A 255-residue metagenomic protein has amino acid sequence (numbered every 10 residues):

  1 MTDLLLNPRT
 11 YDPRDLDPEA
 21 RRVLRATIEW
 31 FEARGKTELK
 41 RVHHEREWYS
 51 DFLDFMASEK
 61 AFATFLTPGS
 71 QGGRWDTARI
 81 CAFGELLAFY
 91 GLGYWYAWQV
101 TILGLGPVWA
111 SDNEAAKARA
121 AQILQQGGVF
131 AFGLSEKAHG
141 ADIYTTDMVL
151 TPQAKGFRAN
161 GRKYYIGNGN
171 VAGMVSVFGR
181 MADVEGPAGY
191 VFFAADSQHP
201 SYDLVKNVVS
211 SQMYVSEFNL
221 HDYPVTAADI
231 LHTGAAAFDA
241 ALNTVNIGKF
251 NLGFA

Functional and structural regions predicted by a protein language model:
M1-Q99, A110, R119-Q125, A141 (+1 more regions): Amphipathic, small/basic residue-rich leader segments at the start of a protein or domain
L87-A88, A195-H199, H221-V225: Short Ser/Thr-interspersed hydrophobic loop/turn segments at strand-loop and sheet-helix junctions that line or gate
A120, T146, R162-Y164, D203-N207: Short beta-alpha junctions and helix-cap segments that line functional grooves
Q126-S135: A short, Trp-centered hydrophobic/proline-enriched beta-strand micro-motif
A138-A141, Y165-N170, N207-V215: Short Gly/Pro-enriched turn/cap motifs at secondary-structure boundaries
M148-T151: A structural signal for short hydrophobic beta-strand segments in well-ordered beta-sheet cores
N160-Y202: A short core secondary-structure module
L204-A255: Glycine-rich beta->alpha junctions and the first turn(s) of the following alpha-helix
